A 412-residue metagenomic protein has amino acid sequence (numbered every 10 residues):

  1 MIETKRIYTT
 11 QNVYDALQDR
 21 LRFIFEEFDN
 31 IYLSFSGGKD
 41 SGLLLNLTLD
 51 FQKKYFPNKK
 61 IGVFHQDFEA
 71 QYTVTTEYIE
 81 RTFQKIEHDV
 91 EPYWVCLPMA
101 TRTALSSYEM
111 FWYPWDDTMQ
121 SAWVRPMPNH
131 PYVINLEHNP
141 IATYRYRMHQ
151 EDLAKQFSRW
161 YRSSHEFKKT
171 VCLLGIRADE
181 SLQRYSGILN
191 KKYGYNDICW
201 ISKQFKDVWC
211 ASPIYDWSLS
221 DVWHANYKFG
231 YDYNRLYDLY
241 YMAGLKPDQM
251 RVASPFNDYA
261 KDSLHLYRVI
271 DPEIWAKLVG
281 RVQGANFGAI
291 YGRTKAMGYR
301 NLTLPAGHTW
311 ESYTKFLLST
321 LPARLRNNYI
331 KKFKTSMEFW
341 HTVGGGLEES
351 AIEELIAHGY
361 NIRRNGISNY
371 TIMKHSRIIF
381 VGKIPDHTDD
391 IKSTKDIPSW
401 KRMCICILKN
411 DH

Functional and structural regions predicted by a protein language model:
M1-Y32, S41-H412: Nucleotide-activated chemistry modules centered on ATP-dependent adenylation/adenylyltransferase
F35: The Walker A (P-loop) glycine that initiates the GxxxxGKT/S ATP-binding motif of P-loop NTPases
G38: Conserved G/P- and acidic residue-centered "switch" motifs that form tight phosphate/ATP-binding loops in soluble
